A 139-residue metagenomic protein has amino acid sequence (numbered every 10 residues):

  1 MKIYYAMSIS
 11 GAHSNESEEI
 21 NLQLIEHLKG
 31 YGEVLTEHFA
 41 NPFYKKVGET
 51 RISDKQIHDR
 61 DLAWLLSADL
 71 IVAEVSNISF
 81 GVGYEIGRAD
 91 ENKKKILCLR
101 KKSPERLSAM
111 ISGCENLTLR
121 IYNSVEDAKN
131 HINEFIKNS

Functional and structural regions predicted by a protein language model:
M1-S139: Conserved catalytic or regulatory cores that recognize and/or transform ribose-phosphate-containing ligands
